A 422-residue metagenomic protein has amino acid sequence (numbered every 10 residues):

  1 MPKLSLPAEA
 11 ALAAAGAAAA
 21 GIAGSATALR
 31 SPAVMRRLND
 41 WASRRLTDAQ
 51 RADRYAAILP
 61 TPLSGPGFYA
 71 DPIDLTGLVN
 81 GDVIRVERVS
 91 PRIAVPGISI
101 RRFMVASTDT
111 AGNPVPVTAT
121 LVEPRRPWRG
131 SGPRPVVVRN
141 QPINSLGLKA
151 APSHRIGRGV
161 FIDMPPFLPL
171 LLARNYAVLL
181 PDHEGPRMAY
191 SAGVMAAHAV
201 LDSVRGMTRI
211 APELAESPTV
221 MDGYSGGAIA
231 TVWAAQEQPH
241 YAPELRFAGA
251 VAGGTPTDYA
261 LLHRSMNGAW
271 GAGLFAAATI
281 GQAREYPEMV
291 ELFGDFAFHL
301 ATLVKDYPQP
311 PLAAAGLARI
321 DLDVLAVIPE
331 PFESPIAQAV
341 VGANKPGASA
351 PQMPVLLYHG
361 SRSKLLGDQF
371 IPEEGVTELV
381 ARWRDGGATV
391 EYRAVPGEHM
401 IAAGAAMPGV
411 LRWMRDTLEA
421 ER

Functional and structural regions predicted by a protein language model:
A15, A19-T118, E123-R126, R384: Catalytic-loop region of hydrolases
L38-D74, T255-A350, G367-F370, V376: Accessory cap/linker subdomain of secreted extracellular hydrolases
D109-A173, D182-E184, D368-F370: Short, surface-exposed "cap/lid" segments of acyl-processing enzymes
D163-F167, Y190-E213: Alpha/beta-hydrolase active-site loop
R205-G273: Primarily recognizes the serine-hydrolase "nucleophile elbow" in alpha/beta-hydrolase and SGNH/GDSL folds
P351, L357-K364: Short beta-strand/loop motif that positions the catalytic acidic residue of the alpha/beta-hydrolase fold
R362-V390: Active-site-adjacent alpha-helix of alpha/beta-hydrolase-fold enzymes
G386-R422: Catalytic active-site module of serine/aspartate enzymes centered on a nucleophile-bearing elbow/loop
